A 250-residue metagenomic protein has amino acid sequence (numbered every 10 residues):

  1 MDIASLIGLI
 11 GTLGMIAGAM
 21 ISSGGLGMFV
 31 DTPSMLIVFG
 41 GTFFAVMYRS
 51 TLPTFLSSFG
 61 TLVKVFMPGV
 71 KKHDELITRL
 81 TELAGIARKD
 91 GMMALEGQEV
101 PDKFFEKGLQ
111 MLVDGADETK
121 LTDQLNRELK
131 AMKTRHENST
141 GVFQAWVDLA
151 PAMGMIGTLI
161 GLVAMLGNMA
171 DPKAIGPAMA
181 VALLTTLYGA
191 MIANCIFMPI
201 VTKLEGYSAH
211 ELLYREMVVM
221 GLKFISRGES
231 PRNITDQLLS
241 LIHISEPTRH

Functional and structural regions predicted by a protein language model:
A4, G8, G14-T140, E211-S245: Large intracellular
I7-I10, G14-L26, A131-Y207: Helix-termination/interfacial motifs at the ends of transmembrane alpha-helices
E246-H250: Short "domain-exit" segments at the C-terminal end of structured domains
